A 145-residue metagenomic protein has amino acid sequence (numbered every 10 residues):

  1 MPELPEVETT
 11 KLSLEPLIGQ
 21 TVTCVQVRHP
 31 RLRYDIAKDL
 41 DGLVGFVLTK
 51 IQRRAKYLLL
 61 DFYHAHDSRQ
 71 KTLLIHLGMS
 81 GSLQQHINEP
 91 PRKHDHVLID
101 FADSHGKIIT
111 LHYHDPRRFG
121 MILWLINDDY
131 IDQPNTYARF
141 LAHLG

Functional and structural regions predicted by a protein language model:
M1-S68, L98-K107: Extended, highly charged segments
S68-G145: Phosphate/anion-contacting hairpin/loop surfaces
